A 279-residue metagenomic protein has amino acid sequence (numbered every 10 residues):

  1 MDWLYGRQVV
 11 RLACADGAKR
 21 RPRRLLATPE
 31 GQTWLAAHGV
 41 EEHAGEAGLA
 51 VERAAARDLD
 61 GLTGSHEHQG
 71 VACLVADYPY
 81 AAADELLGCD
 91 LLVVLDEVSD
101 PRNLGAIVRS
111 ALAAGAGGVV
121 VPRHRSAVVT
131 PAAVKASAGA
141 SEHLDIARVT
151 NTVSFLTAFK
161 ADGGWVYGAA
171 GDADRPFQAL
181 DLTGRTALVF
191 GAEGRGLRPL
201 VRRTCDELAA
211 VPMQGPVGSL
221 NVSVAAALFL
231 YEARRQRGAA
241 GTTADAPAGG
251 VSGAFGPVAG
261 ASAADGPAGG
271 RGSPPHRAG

Functional and structural regions predicted by a protein language model:
M1-D84, D245-G279: N-terminal positively charged helical leader segments and presequences
D2, A15-R21, H43-L49, L87-R175 (+3 more regions): RNA substrate-binding interface of SAM-dependent RNA methyltransferases
G6, R102-A106, L197, V222: Short glycine/serine/threonine-rich phosphate/pyrophosphate-binding segments that cradle anionic phosphate groups
R7, P29, E97, R123 (+3 more regions): Short secondary-structure boundary segments
R11, A113, K135-A140, P199-V258 (+1 more regions): Structured adenosyl-cofactor binding patch, chiefly the S-adenosyl-L-methionine
T63-A76, S137-A140, T183-G191: Short basic, glycine-rich beta-strand/loop surfaces that mediate nucleic-acid
Y167-N221: Active-site/ligand-binding-proximal alpha/beta "capping" segment
